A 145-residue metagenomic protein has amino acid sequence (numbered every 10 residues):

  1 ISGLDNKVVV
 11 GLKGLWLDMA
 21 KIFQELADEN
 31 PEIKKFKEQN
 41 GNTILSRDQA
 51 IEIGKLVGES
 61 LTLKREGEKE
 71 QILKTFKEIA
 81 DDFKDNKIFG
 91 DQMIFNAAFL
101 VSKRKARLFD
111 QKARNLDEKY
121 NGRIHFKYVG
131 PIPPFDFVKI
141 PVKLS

Functional and structural regions predicted by a protein language model:
I1-I88: Extended, alpha-helix-rich binding/interface surfaces that flank or overlap catalytic cores and mediate recognition
Q92-S145: C-terminal structured interaction module
